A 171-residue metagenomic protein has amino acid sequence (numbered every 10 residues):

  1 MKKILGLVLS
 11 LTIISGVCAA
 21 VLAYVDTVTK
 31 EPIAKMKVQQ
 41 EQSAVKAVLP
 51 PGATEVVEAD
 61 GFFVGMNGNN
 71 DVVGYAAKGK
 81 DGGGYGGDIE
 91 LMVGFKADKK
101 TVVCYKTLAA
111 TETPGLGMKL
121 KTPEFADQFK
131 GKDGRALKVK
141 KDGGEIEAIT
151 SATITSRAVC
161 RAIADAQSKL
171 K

Functional and structural regions predicted by a protein language model:
K2-K171: Flexible, solvent-exposed loop/hinge segments and secondary-structure transition points
